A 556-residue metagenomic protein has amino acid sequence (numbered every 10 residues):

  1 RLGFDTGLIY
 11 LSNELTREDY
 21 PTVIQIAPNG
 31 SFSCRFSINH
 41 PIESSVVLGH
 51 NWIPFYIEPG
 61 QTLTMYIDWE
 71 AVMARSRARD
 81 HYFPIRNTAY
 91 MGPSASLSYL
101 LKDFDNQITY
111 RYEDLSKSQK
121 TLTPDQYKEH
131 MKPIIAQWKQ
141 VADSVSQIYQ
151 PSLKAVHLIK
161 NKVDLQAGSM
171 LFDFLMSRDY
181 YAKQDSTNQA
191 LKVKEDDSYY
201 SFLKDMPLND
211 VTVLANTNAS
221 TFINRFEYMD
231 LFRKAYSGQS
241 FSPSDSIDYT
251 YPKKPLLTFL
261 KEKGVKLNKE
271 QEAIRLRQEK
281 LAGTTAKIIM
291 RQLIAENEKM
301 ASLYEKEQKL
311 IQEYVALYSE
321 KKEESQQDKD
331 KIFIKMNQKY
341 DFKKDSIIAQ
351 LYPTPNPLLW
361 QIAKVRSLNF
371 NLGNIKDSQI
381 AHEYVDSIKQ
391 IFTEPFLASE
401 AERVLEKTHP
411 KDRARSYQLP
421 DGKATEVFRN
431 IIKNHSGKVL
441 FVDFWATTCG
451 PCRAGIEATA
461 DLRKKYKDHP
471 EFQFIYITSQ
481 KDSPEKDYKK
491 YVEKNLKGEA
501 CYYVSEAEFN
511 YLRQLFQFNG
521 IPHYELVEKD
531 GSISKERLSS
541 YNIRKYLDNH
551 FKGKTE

Functional and structural regions predicted by a protein language model:
R1-P59, Y66-R77: Start-of-domain marker
A78-N434: Oxidative protein folding and maturation machinery
S436, F444-K464, S479: Conserved redox-active cysteine motifs that mediate thiol-disulfide chemistry, especially di-cysteine Cys-X(1-2)-Cys
V439-L440, P522: Alpha/beta-hydrolase fold active-site loops
D461, K486-Y491: Short alpha-helix adjacent to the SAM-binding motif of class I
H469-E485, L496-E508: Thiol-based oxidoreductase modules, predominantly thioredoxin-like and allied folds used for disulfide exchange
K489-K529: Short, internal strand/loop/helix patches that form the active-site neighborhood or redox-interaction surface
L515, N519-E556: Non-catalytic, surface beta->alpha helical segment in thiol-disulfide oxidoreductase systems
